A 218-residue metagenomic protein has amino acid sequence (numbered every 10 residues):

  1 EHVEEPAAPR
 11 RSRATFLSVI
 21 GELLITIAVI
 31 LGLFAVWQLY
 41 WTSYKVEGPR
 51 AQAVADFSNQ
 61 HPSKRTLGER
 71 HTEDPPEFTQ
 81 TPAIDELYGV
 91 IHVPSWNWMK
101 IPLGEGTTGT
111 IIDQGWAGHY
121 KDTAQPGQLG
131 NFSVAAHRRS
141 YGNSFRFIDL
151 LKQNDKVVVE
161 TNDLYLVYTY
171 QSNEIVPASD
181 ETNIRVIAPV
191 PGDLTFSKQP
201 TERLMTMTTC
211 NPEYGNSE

Functional and structural regions predicted by a protein language model:
E1-A55: N-terminal membrane-targeting segments
L33, I91, C210: A residue-level signal for conserved active-site and pocket-lining positions in enzyme catalytic cores
L33, N59, S95-M99, L103-T110 (+2 more regions): Feature for secretory/organellar precursors and membrane-associated catalytic proteins
L39, S43-E47, Q60, P94 (+5 more regions): Structured segments of extracytoplasmic/periplasmic soluble domains in secreted or envelope-associated proteins
F57-G89: Short extracytoplasmic
D85, S95-N97, G127-Q128, T201: A short, polar/charged loop/turn motif at coil->beta-strand junctions and beta-hairpin connectors
T108-F132: Short beta-strand/loop turn elements enriched in aromatics
D122, N131-F132, R138-E218: Extracytoplasmic/periplasmic soluble domains downstream of a signal peptide or transmembrane helix
